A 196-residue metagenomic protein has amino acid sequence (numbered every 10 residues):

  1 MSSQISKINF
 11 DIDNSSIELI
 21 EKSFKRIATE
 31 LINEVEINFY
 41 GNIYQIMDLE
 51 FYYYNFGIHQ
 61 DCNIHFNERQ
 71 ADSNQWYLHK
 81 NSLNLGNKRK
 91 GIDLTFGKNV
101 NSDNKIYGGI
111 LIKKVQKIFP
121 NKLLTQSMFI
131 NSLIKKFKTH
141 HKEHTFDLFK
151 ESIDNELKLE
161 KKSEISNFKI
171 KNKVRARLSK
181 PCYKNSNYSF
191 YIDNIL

Functional and structural regions predicted by a protein language model:
M1-L196: A cross-family signal for N-terminal binding/gating loops and helix N-caps that shape access to the active site
